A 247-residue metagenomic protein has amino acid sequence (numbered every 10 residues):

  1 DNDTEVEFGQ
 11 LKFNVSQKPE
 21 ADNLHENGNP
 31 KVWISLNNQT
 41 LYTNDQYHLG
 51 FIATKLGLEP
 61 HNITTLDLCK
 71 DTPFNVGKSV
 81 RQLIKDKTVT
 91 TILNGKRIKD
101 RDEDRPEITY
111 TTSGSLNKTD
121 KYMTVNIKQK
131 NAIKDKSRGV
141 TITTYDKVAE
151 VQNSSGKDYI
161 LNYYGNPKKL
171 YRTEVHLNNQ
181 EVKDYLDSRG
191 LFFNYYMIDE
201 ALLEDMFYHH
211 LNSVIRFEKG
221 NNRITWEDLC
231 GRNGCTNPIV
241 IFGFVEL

Functional and structural regions predicted by a protein language model:
D1-E246: Structured, helix-rich domain cores that form ligand/interaction pockets
